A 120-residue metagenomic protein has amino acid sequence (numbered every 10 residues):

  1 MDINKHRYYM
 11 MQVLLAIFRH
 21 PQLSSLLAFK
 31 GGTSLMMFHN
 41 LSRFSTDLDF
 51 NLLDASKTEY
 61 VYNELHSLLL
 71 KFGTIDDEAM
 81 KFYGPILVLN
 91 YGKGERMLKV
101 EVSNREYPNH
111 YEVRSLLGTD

Functional and structural regions predicted by a protein language model:
M1-K30, S34-D120: Compositionally biased terminal segments of proteins
